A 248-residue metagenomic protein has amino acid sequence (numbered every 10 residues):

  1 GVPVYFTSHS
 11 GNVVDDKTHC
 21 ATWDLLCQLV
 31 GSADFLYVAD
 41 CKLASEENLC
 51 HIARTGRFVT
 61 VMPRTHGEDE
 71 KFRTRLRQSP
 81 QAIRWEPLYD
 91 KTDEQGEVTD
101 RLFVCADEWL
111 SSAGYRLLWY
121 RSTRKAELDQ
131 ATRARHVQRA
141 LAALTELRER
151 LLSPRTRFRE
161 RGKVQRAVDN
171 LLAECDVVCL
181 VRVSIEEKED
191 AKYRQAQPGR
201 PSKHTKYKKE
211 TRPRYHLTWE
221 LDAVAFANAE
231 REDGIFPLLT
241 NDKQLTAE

Functional and structural regions predicted by a protein language model:
G1-E248: Anion-binding and metal-coordination hotspots
